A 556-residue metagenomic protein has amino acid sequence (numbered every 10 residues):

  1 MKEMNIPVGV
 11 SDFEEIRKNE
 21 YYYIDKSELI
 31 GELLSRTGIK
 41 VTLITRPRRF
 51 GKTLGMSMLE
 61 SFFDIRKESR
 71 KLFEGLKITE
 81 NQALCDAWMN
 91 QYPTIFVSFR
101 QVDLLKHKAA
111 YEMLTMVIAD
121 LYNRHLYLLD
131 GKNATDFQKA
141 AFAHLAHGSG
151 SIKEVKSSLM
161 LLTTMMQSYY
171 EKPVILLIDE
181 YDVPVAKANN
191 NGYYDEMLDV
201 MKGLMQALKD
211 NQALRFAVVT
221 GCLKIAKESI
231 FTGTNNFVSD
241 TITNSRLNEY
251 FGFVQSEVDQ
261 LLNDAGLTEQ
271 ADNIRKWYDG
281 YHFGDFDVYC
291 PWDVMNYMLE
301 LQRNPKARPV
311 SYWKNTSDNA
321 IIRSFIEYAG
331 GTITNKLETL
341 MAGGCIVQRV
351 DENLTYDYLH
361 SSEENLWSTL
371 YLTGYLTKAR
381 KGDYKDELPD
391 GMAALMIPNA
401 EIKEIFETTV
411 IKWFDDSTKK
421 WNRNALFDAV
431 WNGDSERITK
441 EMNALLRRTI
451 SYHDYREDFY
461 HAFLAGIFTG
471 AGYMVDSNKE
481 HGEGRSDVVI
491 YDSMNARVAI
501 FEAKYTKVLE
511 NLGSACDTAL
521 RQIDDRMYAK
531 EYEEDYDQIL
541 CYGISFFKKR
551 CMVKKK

Functional and structural regions predicted by a protein language model:
M1-N81, L445: Walker A/P-loop-proximal flanking segment of P-loop NTPase domains
G9-R17, V102, A109, M113-K156 (+1 more regions): Conserved P-loop NTPase mechanochemical-coupling segment
E14, S61-Y127: P-loop NTPase motor core
Y122, S158-Q167, E196-A217, Y528-E531: Substrate-engagement module of ASCE P-loop NTPases
Y170-Y194: Conserved P-loop NTPase "ATPase switch" module shared by AAA+ and STAND
I175-D179, R215-C222: Structural recognition of the conserved hydrophobic beta-strand(s) that form the central parallel beta-sheet of P-loop
S229-T232, D240-L299: Amphipathic alpha-helical segments of the small helical/lid subdomains adjacent to P-loop NTPase cores
F237, Y289-M527, Q538, M552-K556: Extended alpha-helical interface modules used as scaffolds for assembling large macromolecular complexes
